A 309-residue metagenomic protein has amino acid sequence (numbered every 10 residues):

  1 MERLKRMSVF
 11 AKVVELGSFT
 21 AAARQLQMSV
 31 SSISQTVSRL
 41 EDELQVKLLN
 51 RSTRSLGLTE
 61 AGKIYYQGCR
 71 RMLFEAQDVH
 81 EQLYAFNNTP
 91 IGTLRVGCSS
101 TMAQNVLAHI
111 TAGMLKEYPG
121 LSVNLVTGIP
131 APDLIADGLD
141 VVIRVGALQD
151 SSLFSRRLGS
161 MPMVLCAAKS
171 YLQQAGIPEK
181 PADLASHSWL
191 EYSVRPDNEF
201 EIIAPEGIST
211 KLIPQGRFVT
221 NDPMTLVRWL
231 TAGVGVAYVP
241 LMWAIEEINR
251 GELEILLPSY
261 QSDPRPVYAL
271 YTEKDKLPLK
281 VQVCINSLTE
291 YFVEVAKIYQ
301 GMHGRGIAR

Functional and structural regions predicted by a protein language model:
K12-Q27: Short helix-boundary/capping micro-motifs
L40-E41, L253: Conserved amphipathic alpha-helical core elements
E41-E60: A short LG(V/I)-centered, amphipathic sequence patch enriched for acidic residue(s) preceding the LG motif
T53-L56, K63, F74-G97: Short helix-loop hinge/linker segments at domain boundaries
Q67, L241, I245-E246, R250 (+1 more regions): C-terminal effector-binding regulatory domain of bacterial HTH transcription factors
I91-F154, G301-R305, R309: Central regulatory/effector-binding core of bacterial HTH transcription factors
E117, N124-T220: Acidic, Gly/Pro-rich loop/turn segments at junctions of secondary structure
K211-I255, S262, I285, Y291 (+1 more regions): Hydrophobic hinge/microswitch elements
